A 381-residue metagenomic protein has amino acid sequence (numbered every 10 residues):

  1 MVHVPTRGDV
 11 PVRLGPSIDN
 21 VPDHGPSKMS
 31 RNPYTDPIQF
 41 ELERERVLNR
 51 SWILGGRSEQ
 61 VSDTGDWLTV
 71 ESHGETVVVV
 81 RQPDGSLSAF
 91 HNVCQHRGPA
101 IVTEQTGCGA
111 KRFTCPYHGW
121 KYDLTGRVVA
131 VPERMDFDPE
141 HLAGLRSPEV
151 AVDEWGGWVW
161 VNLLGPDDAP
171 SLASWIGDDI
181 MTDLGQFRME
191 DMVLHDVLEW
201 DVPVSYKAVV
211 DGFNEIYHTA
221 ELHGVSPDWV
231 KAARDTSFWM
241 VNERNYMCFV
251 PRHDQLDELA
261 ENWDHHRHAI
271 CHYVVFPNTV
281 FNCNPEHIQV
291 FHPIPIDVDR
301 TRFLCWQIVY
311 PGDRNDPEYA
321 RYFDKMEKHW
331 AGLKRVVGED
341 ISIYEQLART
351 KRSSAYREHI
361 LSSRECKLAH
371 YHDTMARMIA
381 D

Functional and structural regions predicted by a protein language model:
M1-D19, A380-D381: Basic/polar N-terminal segments that are highly enriched at the extreme N-terminus, encompassing both cleavable
P11-R31, E190: Short, contiguous pre-domain boundary segments
M29, P33-S72: Non-catalytic accessory segments flanking enzyme active sites
L48-W52, P99, H218: Generic structural signal for secondary-structure transition and capping sites
R50-S62, V131-M135, H272-P277: Short Pro/Gly-enriched beta-strand edge/turn motifs at strand-loop
G55, I101, V128, Y356 (+1 more regions): Short clusters of hydrophobic/aromatic residues that line enzyme substrate/ligand-binding pockets
Q60-G165, A169-D179: Rieske [2Fe-2S] iron-sulfur-binding domain
V80, S86, N92, D153 (+1 more regions): C-terminal catalytic domain of Rieske-type non-heme iron oxygenases
